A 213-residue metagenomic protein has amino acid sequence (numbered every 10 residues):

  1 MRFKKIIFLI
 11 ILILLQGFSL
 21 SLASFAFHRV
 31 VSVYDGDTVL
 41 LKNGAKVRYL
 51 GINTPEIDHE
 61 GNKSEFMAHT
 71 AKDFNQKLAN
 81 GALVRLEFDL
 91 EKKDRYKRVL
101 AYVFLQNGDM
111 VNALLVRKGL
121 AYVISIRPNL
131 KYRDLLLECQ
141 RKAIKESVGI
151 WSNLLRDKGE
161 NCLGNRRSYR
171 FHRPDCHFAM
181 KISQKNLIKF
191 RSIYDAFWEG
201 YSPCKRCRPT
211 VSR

Functional and structural regions predicted by a protein language model:
R2-R213: Small beta-barrel nucleic-acid-binding modules, primarily SNase/OB-fold domains and secondarily Tudor-like barrels
